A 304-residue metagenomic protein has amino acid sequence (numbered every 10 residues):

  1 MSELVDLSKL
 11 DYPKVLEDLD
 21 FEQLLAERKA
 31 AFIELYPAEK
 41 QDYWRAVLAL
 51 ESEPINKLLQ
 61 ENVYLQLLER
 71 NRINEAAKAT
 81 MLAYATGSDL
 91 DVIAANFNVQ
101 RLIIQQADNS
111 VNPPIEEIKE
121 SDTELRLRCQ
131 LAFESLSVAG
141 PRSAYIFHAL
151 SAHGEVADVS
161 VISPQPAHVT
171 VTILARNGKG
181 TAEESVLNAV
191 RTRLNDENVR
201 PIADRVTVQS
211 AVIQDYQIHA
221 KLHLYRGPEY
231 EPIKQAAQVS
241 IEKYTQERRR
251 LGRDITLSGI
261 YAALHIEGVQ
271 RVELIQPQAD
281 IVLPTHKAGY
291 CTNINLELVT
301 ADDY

Functional and structural regions predicted by a protein language model:
M1-V138, P232-Y304: N-terminal polar alpha-helical/low-complexity "assembly arms" that mediate subunit docking, oligomerization
E134-R253: Carbohydrate-recognition loop of C-type lectin domains
